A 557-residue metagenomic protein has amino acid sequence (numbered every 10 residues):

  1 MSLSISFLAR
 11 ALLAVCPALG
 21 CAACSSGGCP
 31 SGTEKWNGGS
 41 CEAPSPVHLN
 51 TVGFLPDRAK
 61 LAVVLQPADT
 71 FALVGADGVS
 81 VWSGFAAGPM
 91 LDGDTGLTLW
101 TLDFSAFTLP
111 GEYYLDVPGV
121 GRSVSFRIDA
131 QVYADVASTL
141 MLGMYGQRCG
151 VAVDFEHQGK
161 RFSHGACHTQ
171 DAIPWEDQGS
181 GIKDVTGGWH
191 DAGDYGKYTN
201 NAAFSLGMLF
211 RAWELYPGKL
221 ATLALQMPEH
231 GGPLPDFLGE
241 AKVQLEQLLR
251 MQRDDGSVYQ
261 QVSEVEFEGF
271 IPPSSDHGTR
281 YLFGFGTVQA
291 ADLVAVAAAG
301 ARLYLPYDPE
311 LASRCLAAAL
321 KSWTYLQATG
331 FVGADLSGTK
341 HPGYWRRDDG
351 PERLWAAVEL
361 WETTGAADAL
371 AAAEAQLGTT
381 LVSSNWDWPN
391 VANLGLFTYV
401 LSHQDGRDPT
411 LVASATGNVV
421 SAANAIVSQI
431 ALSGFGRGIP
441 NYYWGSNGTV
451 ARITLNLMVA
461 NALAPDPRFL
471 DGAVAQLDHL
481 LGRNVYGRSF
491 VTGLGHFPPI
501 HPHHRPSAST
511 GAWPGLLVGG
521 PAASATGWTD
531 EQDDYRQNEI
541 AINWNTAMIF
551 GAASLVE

Functional and structural regions predicted by a protein language model:
M1-A22: Sec-dependent bacterial lipoprotein signal peptides
P17-P44: Bacterial Sec-dependent N-terminal signal peptides
V47-V120, L142-A203, G207, A212 (+6 more regions): Aromatic (Trp/Tyr) and acidic
A87, R127-Y133: Short beta-strand edge segments in extracellular beta-sheet folds
V120-F126: Short Trp-Ser/Thr-centered turn/loop motifs at beta-strand boundaries
R211-V243, T279-Y281, A299-C315: Short coil/linker segments at helix-helix boundaries
P235-S257: Carboxylate/His-rich catalytic cores and anion/metal-binding grooves
L320-T324: Hydrophobic, small-residue-rich alpha-helical packing segments that form membrane-like cores
